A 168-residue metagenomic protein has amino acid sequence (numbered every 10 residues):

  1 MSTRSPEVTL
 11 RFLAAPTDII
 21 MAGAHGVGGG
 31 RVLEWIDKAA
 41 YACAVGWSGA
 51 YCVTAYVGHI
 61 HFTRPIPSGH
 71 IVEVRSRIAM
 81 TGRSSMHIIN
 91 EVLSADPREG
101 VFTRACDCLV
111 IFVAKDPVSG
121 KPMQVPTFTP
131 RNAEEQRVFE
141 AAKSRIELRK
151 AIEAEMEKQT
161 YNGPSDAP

Functional and structural regions predicted by a protein language model:
S2-S5, A40-H87, T103-D107: Hydrophobic beta-strand-centered segment that forms part of the acyl-chain substrate-binding groove
R4-P16: Short amphipathic
P6, P67-S68, A79-P168: HotDog/MaoC-like acyl-thioester-processing domains
R11-L13, H61, I111-V113: Generic structural detector for well-ordered beta-strands
T17-W35, D166-P168: A conserved, well-ordered hydrophobic junction motif at loop->secondary-structure transitions
M21-G23, W35, F62-R64, S68 (+1 more regions): Generic structural "secondary-structure junction" signal
